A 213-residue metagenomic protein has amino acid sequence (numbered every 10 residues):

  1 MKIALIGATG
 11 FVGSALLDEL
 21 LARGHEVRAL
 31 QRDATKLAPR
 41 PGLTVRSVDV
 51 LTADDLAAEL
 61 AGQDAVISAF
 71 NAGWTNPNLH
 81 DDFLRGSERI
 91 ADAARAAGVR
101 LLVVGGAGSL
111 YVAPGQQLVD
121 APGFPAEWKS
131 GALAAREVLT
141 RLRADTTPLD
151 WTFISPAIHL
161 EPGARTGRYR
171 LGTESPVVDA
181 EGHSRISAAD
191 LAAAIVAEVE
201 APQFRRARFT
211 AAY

Functional and structural regions predicted by a protein language model:
I3-R23: N-terminal Rossmann NAD(P)H-binding glycine-rich loop of SDR-like oxidoreductase domains
R28, A34, E88-S130, A144: Conserved Rossmann-fold NAD(P)-dependent oxidoreductase catalytic core, especially the SDR/UDP-sugar
T35-A97: NAD(P)H-binding glycine-rich loop region in Rossmannoid oxidoreductase-like domains and their noncatalytic homologs
T75, G108-A113, H159-G163: Conserved catalytic-site region of short-chain dehydrogenase/reductase
G115, T147-P148, E161-R168, E198-A207: Glycine/proline-rich active-site loop of Rossmann-fold NAD(P)-dependent oxidoreductases
A134, H183-V196, A207: Substrate-positioning beta->alpha
T140-P162: Conserved beta-loop-beta element that borders a ligand/cofactor-binding pocket
Y169-I186: A conserved pocket-lining segment of Rossmann-fold NAD(P)-dependent short-chain dehydrogenase/reductase
